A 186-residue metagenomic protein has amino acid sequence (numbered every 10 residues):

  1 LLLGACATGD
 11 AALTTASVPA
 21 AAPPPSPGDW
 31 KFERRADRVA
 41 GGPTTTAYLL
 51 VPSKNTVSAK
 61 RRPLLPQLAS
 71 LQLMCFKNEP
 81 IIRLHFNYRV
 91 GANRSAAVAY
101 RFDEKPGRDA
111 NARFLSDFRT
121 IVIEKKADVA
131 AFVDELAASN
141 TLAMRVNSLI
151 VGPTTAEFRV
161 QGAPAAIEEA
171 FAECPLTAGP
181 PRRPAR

Functional and structural regions predicted by a protein language model:
L1-G4: Sec-dependent bacterial lipoprotein signal peptides
A7-R186: A generic "folded-domain core" signal
